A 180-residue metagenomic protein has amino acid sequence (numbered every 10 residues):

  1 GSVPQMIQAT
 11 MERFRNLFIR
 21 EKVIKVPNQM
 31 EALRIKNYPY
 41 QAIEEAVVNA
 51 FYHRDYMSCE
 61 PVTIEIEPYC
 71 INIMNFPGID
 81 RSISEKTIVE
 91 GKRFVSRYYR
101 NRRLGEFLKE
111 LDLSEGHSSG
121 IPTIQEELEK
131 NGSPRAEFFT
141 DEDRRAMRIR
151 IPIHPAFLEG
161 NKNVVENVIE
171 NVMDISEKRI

Functional and structural regions predicted by a protein language model:
G1-I180: C-terminal regulatory or interaction extensions
